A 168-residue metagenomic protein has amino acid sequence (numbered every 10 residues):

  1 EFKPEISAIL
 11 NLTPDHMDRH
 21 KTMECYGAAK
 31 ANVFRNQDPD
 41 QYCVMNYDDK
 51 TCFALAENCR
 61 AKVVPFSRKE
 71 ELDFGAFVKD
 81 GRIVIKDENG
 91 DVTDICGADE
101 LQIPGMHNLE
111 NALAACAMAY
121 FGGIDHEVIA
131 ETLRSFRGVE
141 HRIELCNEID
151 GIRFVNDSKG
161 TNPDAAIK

Functional and structural regions predicted by a protein language model:
E1, S7, A165-K168: Short, intrinsically disordered, charge-balanced linker/junction segments flanking boundaries in proteins
K3-R153: Acidic, Mg2+-coordinating active-site environments of NTP-dependent enzymes
G138-H141, N156-I167: Glycine-rich phosphate/pyrophosphate-binding beta-alpha loops
